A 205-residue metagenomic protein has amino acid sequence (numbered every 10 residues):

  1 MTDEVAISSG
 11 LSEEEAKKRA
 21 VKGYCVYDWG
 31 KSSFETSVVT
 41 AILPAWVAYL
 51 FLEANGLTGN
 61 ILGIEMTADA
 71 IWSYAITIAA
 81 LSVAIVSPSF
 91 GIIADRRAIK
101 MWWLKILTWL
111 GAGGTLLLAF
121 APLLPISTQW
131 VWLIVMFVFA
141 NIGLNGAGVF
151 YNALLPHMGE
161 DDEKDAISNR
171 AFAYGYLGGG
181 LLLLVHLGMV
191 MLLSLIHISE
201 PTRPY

Functional and structural regions predicted by a protein language model:
S12-A80: Helix-loop boundary and gating motifs at the non-cytosolic
D69, D161-F172: Loop-to-transmembrane helix entry/capping segments in MFS-fold secondary transporters and related SLC/MFSD carriers
A94-L110: Cytoplasmic membrane-interface "Motif A"-like loop-to-helix N-cap segments of 12-TM Major Facilitator Superfamily
T108-S127: C-terminal ends and interior cores of transmembrane alpha-helices in multi-pass membrane transporters/permeases
G114, T128-A147: Hydrophobic core of transmembrane alpha-helices in multi-pass small-molecule transporters, especially MFS/SLC-type
G146-G159: Intracellular juxtamembrane helix-capping segments at the cytosolic ends of symmetry-related transmembrane helices
S168-V190: Glycine-rich segments within core transmembrane alpha-helices of 12-TM secondary carriers
I196-Y205: Single conserved hydrophobic/aromatic residue that forms the stacking wall/gate of nucleotide- or nucleobase-binding
